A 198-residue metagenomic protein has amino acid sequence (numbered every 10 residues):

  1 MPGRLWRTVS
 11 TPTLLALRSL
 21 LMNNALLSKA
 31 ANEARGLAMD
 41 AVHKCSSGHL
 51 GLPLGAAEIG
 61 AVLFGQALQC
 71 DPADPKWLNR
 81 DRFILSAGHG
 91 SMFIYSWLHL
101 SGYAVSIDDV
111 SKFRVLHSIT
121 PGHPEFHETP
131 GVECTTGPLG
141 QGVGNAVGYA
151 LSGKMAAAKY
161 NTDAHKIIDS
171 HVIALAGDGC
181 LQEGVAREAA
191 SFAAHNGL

Functional and structural regions predicted by a protein language model:
L21-A34: N-terminal hydrophobic or amphipathic helices/low-complexity stretches enriched in small/hydrophobic/Pro/Gly
A31, R35, A57-G60: Hydrophobic face of alpha-helices
E33-S47: N-terminal capping segment at the start of a domain
G48-P53: Flexible, glycine/charged-enriched surface loops at secondary-structure junctions
G55-N196: Cofactor-binding active-site loop characterized by glycine-rich and histidine/acidic residues
